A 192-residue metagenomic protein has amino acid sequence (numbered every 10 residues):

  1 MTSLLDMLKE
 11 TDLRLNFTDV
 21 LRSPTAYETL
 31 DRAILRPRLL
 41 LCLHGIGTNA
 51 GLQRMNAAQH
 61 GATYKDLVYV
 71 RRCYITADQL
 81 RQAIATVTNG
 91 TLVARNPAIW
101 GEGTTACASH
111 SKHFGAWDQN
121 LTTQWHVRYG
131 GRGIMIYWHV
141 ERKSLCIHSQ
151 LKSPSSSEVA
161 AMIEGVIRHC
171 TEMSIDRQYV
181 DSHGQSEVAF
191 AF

Functional and structural regions predicted by a protein language model:
M1-A58: Structured, charged N-terminal subsegments at the starts of enzyme catalytic cores and at intra-chain domain/subunit
G51, H169-R177: Short, surface-exposed connector motifs at secondary-structure boundaries
Q59, R71, H110-G115, E141 (+2 more regions): Short, flexible loop/turn elements at secondary-structure junctions
H60, E164-E172, V188-F192: Short, surface-exposed basic-aromatic patches at helix termini and helix-loop junctions that form
Y64-I75: Major-groove recognition helix of helix-turn-helix-like DNA-binding domains
A77-I136: Active-site-proximal, Lys/Arg-enriched surface segment that forms a nucleic-acid-binding/basic interface patch
V127-R168: Electropositive, glycine- and tryptophan-enriched low-complexity nucleic-acid-binding patches
Q178-V188: Acidic, metal-coordinating catalytic cores used for nucleic-acid/nucleotide bond scission and strand-transfer chemistry
